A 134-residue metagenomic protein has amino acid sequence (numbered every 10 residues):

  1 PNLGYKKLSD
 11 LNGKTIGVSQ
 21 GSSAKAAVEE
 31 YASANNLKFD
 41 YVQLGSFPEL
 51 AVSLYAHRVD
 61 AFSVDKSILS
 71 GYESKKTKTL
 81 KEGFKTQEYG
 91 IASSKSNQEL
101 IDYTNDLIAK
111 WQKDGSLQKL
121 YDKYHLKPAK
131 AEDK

Functional and structural regions predicted by a protein language model:
P1, S19-S22, S46-F47, F62-S70 (+1 more regions): Beta->alpha turn/N-cap motifs
P1-I16: Flexible hinge/capping segments at coil-to-helix
L3, Y41-S53: Short helix-initiation/N-cap motifs at beta->coil->alpha
L11, L54-Y55, I91, T104: Hydrophobic residues within well-ordered alpha-helices
A24-Q43, E73-S74, L126: Ligand-binding cleft/hinge of the Venus flytrap
A27-Y31, P48, V52-K85: A ligand-binding cleft/hinge motif common to bilobed small-molecule-binding domains
K66-A109, K127-K134: Periplasmic-binding protein-like
I108-Y124: Periplasmic-binding protein-like
